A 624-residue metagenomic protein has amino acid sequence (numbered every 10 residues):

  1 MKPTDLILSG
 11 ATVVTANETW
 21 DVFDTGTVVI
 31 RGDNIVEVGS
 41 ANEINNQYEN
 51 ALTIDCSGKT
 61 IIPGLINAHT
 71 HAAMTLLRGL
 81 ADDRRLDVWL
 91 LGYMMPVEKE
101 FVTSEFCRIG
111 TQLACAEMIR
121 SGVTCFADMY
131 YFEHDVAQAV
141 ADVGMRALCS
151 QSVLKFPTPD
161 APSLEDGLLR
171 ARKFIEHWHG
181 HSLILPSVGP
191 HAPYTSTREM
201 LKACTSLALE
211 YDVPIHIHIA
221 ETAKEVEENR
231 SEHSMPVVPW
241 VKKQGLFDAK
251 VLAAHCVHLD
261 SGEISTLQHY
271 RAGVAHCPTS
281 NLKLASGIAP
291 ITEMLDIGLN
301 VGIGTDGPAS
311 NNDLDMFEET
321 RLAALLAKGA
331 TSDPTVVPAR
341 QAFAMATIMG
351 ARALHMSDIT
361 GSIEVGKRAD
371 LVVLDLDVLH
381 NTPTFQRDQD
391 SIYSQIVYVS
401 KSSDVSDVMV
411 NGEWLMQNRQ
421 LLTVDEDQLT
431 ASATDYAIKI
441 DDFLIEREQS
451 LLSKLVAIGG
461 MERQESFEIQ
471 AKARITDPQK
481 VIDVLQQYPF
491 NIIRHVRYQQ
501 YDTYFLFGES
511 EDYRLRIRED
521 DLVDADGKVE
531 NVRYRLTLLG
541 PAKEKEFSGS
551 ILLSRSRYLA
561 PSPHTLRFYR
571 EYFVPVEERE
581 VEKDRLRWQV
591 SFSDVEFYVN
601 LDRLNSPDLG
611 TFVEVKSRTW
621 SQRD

Functional and structural regions predicted by a protein language model:
M1-I7, V13-I62: Histidine-rich, glycine-flanked metal-binding segment
P3-S9, N46-W89, Q112, I119-R120: Replace "His-x-His-based motif
L76-I109, R146-E165, A223-K250, Y270-G273 (+1 more regions): Active-site gating loops and adjacent loop-to-helix segments of metal-dependent hydrolytic enzymes
R78-G144, G167-G180, T434: Alpha-helical scaffold segments that flank or form the walls of functional sites
D135-V257, G262-I264: Metal-coordinating catalytic core of metallo-dependent amide/deamination hydrolases
K243-K250, T292-V378: His/Asp/Glu-enriched, well-ordered alpha-helical/loop segment that forms or immediately abuts the divalent-metal
R368-T423: C-terminal cap of metal-dependent C-N hydrolases
G459-D594: N-terminal strand-loop-strand beta-hairpin
